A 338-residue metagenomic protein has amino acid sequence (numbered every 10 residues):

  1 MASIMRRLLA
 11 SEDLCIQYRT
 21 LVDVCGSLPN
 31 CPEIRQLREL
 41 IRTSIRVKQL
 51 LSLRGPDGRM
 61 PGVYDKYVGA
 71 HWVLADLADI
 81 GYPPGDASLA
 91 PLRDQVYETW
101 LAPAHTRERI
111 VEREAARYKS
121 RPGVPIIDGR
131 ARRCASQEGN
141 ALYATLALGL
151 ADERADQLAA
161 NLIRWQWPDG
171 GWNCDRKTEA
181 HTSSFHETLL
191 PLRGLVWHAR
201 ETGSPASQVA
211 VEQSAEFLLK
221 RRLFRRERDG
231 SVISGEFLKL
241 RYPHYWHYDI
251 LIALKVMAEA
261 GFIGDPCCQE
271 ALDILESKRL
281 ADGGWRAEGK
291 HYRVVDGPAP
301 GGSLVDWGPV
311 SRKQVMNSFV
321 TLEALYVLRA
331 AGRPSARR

Functional and structural regions predicted by a protein language model:
M1-R338: Preference for long, amphipathic alpha-helical scaffolds in soluble/luminal domains and all-alpha bundles
